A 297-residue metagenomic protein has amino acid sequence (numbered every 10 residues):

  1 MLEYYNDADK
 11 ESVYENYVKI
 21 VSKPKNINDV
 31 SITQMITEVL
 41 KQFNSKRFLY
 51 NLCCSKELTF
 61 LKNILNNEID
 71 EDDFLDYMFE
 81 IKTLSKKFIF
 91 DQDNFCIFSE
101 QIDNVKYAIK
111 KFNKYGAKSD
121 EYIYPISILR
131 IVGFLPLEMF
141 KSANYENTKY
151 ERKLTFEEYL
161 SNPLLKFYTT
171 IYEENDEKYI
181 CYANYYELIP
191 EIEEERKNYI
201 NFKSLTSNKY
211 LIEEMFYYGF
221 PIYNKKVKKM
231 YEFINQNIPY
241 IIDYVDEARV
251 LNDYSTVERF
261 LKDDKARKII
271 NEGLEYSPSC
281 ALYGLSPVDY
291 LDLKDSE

Functional and structural regions predicted by a protein language model:
M1-S99: Basic helix-extension-helix modules of the SAP/HeH family
Y14-V18, M139-N147: DNA-recognition alpha helix
N26-Q42, K86-G116, T170-E193: Accessory beta->alpha helical hairpin/"wing" motif in late/C-terminal subdomains of nucleic-acid enzymes
R47-L49, E100-I131, N184-N208: Short, amphipathic alpha-helical interaction segments positioned at domain boundaries
S55-T59, L65-D72, I128-M139, I222 (+1 more regions): Short capping segments at the starts of secondary-structure elements
D76-D91, Y145-N175, R249-Y290: Charge-enriched amphipathic alpha-helical scaffolds
E121-E138, K149-T155: N-terminal membrane-targeting/insertion segments
L154-S255: Long, charge-rich C-terminal accessory regions
